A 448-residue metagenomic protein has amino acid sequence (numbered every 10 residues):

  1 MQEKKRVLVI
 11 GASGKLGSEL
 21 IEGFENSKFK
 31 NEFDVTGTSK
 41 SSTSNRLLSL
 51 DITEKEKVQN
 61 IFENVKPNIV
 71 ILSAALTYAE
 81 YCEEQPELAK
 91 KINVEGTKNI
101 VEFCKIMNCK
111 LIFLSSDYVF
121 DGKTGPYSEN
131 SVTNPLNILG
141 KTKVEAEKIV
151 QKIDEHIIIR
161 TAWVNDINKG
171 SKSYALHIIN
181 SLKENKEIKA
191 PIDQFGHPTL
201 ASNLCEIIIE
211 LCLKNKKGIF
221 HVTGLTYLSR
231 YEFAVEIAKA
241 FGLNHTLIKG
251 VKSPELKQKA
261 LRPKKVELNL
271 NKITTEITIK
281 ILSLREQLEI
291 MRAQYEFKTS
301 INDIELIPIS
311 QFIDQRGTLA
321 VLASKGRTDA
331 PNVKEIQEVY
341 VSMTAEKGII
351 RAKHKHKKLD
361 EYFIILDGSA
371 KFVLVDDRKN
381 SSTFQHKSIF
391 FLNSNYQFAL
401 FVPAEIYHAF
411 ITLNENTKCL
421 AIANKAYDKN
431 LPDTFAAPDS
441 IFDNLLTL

Functional and structural regions predicted by a protein language model:
K5-N26: N-terminal Rossmann NAD(P)H-binding glycine-rich loop of SDR-like oxidoreductase domains
I52-I92: NAD(P)H-binding glycine-rich loop region in Rossmannoid oxidoreductase-like domains and their noncatalytic homologs
E84-I112: NAD(P)-cofactor binding segment of oxidoreductase domains
K91, E95-N99, V119-I159, N165-D166: Catalytic helix-loop patch of NAD(P)-dependent Rossmann-fold dehydrogenases
K148-G196, N203, I209-E210: NAD(P)-dependent short-chain dehydrogenase/reductase
I207, K214-K259, K264-K265, R292-K298: Mid/C-terminal beta-alpha module of Rossmann-like enzyme folds, strongest in SDR-family dehydrogenases/epimerases
L282-N302: Amphipathic terminal alpha-helices
F297-N395, E415-L448: Non-catalytic, conserved peripheral segments adjacent to functional cores
